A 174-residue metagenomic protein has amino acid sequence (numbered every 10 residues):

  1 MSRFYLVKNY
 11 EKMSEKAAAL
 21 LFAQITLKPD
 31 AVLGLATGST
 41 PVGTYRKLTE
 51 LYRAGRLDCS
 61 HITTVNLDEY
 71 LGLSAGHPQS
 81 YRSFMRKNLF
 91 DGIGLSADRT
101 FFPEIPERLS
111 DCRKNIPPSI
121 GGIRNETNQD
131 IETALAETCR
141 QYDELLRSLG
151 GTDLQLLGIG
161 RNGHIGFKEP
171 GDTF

Functional and structural regions predicted by a protein language model:
M1, L57-L154: Ligand-binding beta-strand-loop-alpha-helix segment within the catalytic cores of soluble metabolic enzymes
M1-L33, E50, T100, K114-I116 (+2 more regions): N-terminal glycine-/serine-/threonine-rich phosphate-binding loop
Y10-E11, S39-G43: Gly/serine-rich nucleotide phosphate-binding loop at the start of the catalytic core of nucleotide/ADP-ribose-handling
A18-T26, T49, R53, R86-F90 (+1 more regions): Generic structural signal for well-ordered alpha-helical scaffold segments
V32-A36, V65-D68: Short glycine-rich or small-residue beta-strand-to-loop segments that form or flank ligand, phosphate, metal/Fe-S
L35-T40, L157-R161: Glycine-rich beta-strand-to-loop/alpha-helix junction loops that act as flexible
V42-R56, P78: Glycine-rich loop at the start of a catalytic domain that most often binds anionic cofactors/ligands
G166-F174: Class I SAM-dependent methyltransferase SAM-binding "motif I" and its flanking Rossmann-like core
